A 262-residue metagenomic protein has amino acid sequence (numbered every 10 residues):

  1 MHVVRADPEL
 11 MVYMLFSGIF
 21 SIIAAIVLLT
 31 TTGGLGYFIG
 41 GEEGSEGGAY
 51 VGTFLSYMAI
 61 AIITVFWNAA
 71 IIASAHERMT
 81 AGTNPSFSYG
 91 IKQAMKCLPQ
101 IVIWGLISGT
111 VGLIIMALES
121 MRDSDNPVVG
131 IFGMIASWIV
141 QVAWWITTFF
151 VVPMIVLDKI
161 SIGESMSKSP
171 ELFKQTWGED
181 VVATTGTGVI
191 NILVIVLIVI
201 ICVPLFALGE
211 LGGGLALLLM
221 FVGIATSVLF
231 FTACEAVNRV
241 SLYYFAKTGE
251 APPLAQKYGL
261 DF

Functional and structural regions predicted by a protein language model:
M1-F262: Hydrophobic alpha-helical membrane segments
